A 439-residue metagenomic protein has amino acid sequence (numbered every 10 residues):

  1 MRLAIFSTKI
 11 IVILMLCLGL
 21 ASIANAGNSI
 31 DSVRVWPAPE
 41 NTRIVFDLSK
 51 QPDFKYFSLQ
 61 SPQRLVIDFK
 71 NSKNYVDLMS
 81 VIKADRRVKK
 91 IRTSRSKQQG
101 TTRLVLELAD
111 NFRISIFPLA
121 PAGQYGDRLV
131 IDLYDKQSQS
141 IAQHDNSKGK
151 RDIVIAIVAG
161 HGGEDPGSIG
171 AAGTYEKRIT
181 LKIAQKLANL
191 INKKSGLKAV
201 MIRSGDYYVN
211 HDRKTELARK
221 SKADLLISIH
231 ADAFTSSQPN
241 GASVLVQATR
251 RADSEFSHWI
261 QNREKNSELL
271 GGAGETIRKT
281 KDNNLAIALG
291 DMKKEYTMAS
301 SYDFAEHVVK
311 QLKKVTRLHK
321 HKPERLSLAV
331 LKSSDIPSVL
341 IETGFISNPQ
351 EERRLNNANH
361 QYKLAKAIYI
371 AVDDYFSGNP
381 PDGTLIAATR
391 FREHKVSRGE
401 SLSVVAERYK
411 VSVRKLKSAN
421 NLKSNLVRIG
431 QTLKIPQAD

Functional and structural regions predicted by a protein language model:
M1-I11: Bacterial N-terminal signal peptides that target proteins for export
K9-A21: Bacterial N-terminal signal peptides
N25-I155, Y175, V404-E407, S412-R414: Signal-peptide-cleaved, periplasmic/extracellular N-terminal interaction regions immediately downstream of the signal
A38, S49-Q51, L59-S61, F69-N74 (+14 more regions): Solvent-exposed coil/turn segments that connect beta secondary-structure elements in extracytoplasmic/periplasmic
R43-D47, R64-K70, R92-S94, R103-E107 (+13 more regions): Soluble periplasmic/extracytoplasmic beta-strand elements of cell-envelope proteins
Y56, I67, T235, A286-L385 (+2 more regions): Active-site-adjacent mobile loop/cap segments within catalytic or ligand-binding domains
Q139-K279, K294-E306, Y362, V404 (+1 more regions): Catalytic-core regions of hydrolytic enzymes
I386-R414, R428-T432: Primarily a LysM-type cell-wall glycan-binding module
